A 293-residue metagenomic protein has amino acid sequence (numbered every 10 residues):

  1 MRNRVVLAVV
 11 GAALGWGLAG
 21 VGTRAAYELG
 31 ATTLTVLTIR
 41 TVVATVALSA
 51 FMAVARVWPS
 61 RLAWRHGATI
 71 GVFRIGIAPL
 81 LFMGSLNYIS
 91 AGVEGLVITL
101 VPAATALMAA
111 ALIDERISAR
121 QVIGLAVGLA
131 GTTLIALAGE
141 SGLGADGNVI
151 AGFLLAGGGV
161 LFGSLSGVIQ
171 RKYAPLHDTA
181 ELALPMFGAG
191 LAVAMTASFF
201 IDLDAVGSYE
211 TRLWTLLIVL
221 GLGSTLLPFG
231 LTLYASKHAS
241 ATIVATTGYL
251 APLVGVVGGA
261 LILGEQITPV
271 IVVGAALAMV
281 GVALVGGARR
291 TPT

Functional and structural regions predicted by a protein language model:
M1-I39, L143-K172, V193, T293: Glycine-/small-residue-enriched transmembrane alpha-helix faces in small-molecule transporters and effluxers
V9-V10, L62-V72, I117-A130, H177-F187: Cytoplasmic-side transmembrane-helix entry/capping segments in multi-pass membrane proteins
A13, I39, I75, P79 (+3 more regions): Helix-helix packing/entry segments at the starts of transmembrane helices
G15-G20, S49-I98, L134, G221-A239: Specific transmembrane alpha-helical segments of multi-pass solute transporters/efflux pumps, especially DMT/EamA
V21-L29, T33, N87, A136-V149 (+2 more regions): Membrane-interface helix termini and inter-helical loops of multi-pass transporters
T23, E28-I77, A104, L161-S166 (+5 more regions): Transmembrane alpha-helices of multi-pass small-molecule transport proteins
A26, V36, S85, A111-I117 (+6 more regions): Hydrophobic/aromatic residues within transmembrane alpha-helices of multi-pass small-molecule transporters
L48, M108, I117-G139, L161 (+4 more regions): Hydrophobic transmembrane alpha-helices of multi-pass small-molecule transport proteins
